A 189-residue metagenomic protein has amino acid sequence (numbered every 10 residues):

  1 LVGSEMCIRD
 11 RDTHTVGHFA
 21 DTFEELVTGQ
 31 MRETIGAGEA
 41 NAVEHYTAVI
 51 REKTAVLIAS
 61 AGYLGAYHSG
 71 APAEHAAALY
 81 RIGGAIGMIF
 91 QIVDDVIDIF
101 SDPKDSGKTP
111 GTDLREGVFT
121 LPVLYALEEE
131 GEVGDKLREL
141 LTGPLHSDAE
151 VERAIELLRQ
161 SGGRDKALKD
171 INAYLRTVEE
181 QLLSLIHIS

Functional and structural regions predicted by a protein language model:
L1-C7, I188: Short, small-residue-biased leader/transition segments that mark boundaries at the very start of proteins
S4, A61-A66, P122-A126: Buried hydrophobic packing segments
E5, R9, Y67-A73, E128-K136: Short helix-capping/linker segments at secondary-structure and domain boundaries
R9-P103: All-alpha helical catalytic cores of prenyl diphosphate-utilizing isoprenoid enzymes
V27-M31, E129-D135, H146: Proline-centered turn/helix-capping motifs that create local helix->coil transitions or kinks
G29, V123, V178: Residue-level signal for inorganic ion chemistry
A40-K53, A77-R81, P103-E128, E139-N172: Divalent-cation-assisted or electrostatically stabilized phosphate/pyrophosphate-binding catalytic cores
D165-S189: Short hairpin/turn module used for nucleic-acid contact or packing/dimerization
